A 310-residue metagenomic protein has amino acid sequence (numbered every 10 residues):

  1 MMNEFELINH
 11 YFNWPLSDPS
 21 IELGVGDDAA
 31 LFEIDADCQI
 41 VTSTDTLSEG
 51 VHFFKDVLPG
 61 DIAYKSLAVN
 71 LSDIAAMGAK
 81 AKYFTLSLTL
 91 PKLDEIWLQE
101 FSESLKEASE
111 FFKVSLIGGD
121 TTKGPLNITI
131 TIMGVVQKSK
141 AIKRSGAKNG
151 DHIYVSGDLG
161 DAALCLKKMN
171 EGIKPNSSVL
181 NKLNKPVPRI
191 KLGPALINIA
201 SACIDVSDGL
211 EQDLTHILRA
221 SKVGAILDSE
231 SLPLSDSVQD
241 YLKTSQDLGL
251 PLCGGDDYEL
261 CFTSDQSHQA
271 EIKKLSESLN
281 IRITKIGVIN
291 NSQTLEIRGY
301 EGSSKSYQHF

Functional and structural regions predicted by a protein language model:
M1-L58, M77, K82, L86: Extreme N-terminal cap/leader segments of soluble proteins
M2-N13, P91-S115, T122, L126 (+3 more regions): Glycine-/charge-enriched secondary-structure boundary and capping motifs
G24, V41-S43, S115-G119, Y154-G157 (+2 more regions): General beta-strand structural signal in soluble alpha/beta enzymes
L31, N70, G78, L116 (+4 more regions): Residue-level signal for inorganic ion chemistry
I34, I40, L47, K80-K168 (+1 more regions): Glycine-rich anion-binding loops of enzyme active sites
P59-Y83, E100-F111, R189-K191, A195 (+1 more regions): Small-aliphatic-rich amphipathic alpha-helix that forms the alpha element of a beta-alpha
K148, I153-G157, P186-L210: Internal active-site segments that recognize and position negatively charged phosphoryl groups and nucleotide moieties
C165, E171-V187: A short, charged helix-loop
